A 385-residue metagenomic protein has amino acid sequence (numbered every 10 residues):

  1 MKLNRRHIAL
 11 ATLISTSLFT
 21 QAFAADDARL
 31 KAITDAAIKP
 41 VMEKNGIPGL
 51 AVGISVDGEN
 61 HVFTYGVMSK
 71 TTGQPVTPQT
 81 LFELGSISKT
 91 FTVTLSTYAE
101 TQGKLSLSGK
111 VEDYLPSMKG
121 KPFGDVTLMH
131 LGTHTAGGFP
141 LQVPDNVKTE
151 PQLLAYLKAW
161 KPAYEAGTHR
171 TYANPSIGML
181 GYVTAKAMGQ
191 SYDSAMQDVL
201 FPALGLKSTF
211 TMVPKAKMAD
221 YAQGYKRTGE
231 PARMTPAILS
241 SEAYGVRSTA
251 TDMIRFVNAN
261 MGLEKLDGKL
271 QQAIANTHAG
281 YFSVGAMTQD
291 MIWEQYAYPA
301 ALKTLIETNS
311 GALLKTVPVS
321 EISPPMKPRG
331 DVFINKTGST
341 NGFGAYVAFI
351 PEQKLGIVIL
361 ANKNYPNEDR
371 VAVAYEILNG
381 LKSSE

Functional and structural regions predicted by a protein language model:
M1-A9: Bacterial N-terminal signal peptides that target proteins for export
A9-S17: Bacterial N-terminal signal peptides
T20-A24: Boundary at the C-terminal end of the N-terminal hydrophobic targeting segment
D27-F82, K104-G109, D113, G120 (+3 more regions): Short, conserved catalytic-motif segment at the N-terminal edge
V62, S69, K121-I334, S339: Short, surface-exposed loop or secondary-structure junction motifs that flank catalytic or metal-binding residues
G285-M287, Y298, N364-E385: Short, gly/Ser/Thr-rich active-site loops of penicillin-recognizing serine hydrolases
K336, G344-F349, Q353-K363: Short, well-ordered beta-strand elements
